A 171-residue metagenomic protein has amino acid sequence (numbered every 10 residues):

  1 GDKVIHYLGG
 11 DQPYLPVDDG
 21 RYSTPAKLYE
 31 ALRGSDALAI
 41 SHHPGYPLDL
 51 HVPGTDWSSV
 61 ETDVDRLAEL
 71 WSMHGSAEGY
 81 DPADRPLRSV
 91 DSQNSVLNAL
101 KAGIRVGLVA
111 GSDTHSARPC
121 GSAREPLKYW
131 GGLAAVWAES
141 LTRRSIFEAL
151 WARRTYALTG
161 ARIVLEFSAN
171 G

Functional and structural regions predicted by a protein language model:
G1-G171: Extended, charged catalytic domains and RNA/DNA-binding interfaces, predominantly in divalent-metal-using enzymes
